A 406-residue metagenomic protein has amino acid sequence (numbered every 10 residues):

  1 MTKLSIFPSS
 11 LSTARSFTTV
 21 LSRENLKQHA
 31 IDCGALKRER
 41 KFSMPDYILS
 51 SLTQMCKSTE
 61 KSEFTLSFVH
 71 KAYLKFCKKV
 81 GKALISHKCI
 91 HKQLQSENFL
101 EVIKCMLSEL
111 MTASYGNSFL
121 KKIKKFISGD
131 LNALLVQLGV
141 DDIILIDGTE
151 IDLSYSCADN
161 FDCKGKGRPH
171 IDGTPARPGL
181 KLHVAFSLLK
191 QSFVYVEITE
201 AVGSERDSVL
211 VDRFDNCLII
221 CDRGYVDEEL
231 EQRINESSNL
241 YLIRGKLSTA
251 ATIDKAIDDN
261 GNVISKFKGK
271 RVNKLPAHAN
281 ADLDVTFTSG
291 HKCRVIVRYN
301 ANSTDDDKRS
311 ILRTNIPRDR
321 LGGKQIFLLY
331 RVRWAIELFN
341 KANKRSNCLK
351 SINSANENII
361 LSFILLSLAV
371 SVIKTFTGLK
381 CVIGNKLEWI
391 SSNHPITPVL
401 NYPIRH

Functional and structural regions predicted by a protein language model:
M1-L66, C105-M106, S114, L138-D142 (+3 more regions): Single, function-defining residue in the core of a domain
I48-L52, S67, K71, K88 (+1 more regions): N-terminal, well-ordered alpha-helical segments
K61-V80: DNA-recognition alpha helix
V80-G165: Active-site- or DNA-interface-adjacent structural scaffold in DNA-acting proteins
